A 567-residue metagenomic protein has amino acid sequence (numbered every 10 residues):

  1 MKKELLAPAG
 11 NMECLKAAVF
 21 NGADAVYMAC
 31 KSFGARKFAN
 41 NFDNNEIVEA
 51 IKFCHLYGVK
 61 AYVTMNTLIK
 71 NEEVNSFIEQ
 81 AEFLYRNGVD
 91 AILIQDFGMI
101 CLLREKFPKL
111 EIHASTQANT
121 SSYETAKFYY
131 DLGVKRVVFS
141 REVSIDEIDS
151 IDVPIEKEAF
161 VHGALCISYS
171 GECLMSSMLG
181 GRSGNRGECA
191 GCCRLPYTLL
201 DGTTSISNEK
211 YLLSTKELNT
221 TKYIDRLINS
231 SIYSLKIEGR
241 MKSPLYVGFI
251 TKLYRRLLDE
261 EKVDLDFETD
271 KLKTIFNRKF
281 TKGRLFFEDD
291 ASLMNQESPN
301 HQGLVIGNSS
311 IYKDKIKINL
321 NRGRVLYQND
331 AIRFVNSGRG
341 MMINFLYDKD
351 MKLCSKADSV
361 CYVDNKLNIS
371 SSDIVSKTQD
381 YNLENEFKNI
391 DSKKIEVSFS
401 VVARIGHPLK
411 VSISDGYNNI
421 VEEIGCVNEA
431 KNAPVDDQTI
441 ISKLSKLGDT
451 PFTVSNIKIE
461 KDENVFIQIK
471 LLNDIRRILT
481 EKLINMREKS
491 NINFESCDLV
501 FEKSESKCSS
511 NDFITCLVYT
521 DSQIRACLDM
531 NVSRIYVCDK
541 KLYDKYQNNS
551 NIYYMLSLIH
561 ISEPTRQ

Functional and structural regions predicted by a protein language model:
M1-N21, A25-S32, V48-I51, Y57-Y85 (+5 more regions): Surface-exposed amphipathic alpha-helical tracts and adjacent flexible/coil segments at the periphery of soluble enzymes
G34-K37: A short acidic, helix-capping loop that chelates divalent metal ions and anchors anionic groups
F42-I47: Glycine-rich, highly charged phosphate/nucleotide-binding loops
I100-R104: Short active-site loop/helix that positions an aromatic residue
N119: Beta/alpha (TIM)-barrel catalytic core signal, keyed to glycine-rich beta->alpha loops juxtaposed to Asp/Glu that bind
